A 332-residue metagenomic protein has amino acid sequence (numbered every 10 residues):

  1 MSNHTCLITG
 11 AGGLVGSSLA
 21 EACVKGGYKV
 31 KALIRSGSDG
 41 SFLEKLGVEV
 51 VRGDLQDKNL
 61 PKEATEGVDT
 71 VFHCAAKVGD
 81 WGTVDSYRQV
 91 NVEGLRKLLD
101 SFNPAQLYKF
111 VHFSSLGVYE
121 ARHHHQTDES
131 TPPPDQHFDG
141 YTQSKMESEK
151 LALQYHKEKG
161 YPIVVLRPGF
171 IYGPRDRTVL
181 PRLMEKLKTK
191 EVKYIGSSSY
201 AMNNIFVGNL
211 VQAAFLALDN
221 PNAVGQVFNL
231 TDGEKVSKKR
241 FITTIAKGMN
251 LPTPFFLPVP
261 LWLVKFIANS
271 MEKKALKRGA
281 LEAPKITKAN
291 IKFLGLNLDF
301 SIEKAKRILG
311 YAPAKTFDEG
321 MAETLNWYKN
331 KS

Functional and structural regions predicted by a protein language model:
T5, F300-I308, A312-S332: Amphipathic terminal alpha-helices
C6-G26: N-terminal Rossmann NAD(P)H-binding glycine-rich loop of SDR-like oxidoreductase domains
G37-E44, V48-E93, S101, L116: NAD(P)H-binding glycine-rich loop region in Rossmannoid oxidoreductase-like domains and their noncatalytic homologs
K97-G140: Conserved Rossmann-fold NAD(P)-dependent oxidoreductase catalytic core, especially the SDR/UDP-sugar
H123-I171, V192-I195: Catalytic helix-loop patch of NAD(P)-dependent Rossmann-fold dehydrogenases
P132-D135, V165, E185-I205, N209 (+3 more regions): A conserved pocket-lining segment of Rossmann-fold NAD(P)-dependent short-chain dehydrogenase/reductase
M146, K159-Y161, Y172-R182, G208 (+3 more regions): Glycine/proline-rich active-site loop of Rossmann-fold NAD(P)-dependent oxidoreductases
N220-P284, A322-L325: Mid/C-terminal beta-alpha module of Rossmann-like enzyme folds, strongest in SDR-family dehydrogenases/epimerases
